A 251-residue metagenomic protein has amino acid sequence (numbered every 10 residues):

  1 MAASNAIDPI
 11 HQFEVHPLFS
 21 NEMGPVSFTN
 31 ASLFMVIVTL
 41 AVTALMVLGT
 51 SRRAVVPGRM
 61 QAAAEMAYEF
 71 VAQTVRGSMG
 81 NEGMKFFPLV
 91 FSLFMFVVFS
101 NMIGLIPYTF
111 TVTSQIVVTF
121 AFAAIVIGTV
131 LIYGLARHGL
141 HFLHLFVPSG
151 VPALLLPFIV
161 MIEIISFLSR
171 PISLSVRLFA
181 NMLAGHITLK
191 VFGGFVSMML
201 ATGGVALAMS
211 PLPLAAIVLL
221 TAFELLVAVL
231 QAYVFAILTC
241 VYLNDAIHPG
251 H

Functional and structural regions predicted by a protein language model:
M1-H251: Selective transmembrane helix interface/packing segments
